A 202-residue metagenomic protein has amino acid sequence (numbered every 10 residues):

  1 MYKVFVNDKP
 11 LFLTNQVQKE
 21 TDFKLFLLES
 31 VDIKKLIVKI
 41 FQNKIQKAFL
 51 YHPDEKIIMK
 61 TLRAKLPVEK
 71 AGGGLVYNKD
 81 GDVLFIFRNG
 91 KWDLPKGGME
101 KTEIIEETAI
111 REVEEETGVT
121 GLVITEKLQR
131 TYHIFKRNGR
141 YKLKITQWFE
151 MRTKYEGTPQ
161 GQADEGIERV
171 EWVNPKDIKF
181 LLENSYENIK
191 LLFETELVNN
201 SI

Functional and structural regions predicted by a protein language model:
M1, A71, K144-W148: Short hydrophobic/aromatic beta-strand or adjacent loop that forms the aromatic wall/cage of a ligand/substrate-binding
Y2-D8, N15-D22, Q160-I202: Nudix hydrolase/Nudix homology domain
F5-P10, R88-G90: Short, flexible beta-strand-to-coil junctions
T14-I37: Short, flexible N-terminal segments of the mature chain
F23-L27, Y77-E114, V119: Conserved Nudix-box catalytic region and its N-terminal flanking loop in Nudix hydrolases and closely related
S30-G73: Acidic, metal-coordinating catalytic segment for phosphate/diphosphate chemistry, firing primarily on the Nudix
G73, D82, R169: Conserved beta-strand and immediately adjacent loop positions that scaffold enzyme active sites
M99-E187: Unchanged
